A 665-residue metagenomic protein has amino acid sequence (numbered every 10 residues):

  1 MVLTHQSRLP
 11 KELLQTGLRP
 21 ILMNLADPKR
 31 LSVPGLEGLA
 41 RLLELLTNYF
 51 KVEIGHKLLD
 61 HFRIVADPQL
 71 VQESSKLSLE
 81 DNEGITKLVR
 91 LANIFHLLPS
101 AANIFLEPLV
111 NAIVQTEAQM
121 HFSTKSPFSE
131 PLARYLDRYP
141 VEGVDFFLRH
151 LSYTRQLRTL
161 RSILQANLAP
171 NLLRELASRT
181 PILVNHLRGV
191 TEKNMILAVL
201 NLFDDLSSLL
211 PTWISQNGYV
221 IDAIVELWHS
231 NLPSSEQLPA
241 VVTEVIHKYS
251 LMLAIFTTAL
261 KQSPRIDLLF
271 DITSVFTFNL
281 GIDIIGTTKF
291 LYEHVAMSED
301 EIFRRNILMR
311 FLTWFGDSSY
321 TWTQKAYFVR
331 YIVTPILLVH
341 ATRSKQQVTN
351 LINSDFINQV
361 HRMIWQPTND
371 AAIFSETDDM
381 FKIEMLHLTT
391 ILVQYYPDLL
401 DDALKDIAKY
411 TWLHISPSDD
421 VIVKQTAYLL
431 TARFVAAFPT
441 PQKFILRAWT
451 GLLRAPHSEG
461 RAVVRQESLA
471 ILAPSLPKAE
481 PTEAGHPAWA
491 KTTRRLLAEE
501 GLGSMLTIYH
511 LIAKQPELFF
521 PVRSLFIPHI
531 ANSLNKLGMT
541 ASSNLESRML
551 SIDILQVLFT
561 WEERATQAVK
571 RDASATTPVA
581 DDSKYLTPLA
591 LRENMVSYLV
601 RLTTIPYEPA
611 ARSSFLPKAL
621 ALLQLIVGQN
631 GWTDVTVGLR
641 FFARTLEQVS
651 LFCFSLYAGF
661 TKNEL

Functional and structural regions predicted by a protein language model:
M1-T16, N24-S32, L43-F62, A66-S152 (+13 more regions): Alpha-solenoid helical repeat scaffolds
L36, D572-A575: Mixed-charge, low-complexity segments
I512: Non-catalytic beta-sheet/beta-sandwich ligand-binding modules that flank or precede catalytic cores
L545-Q556, T560: Eukaryotic compositionally biased, intrinsically disordered low-complexity regulatory regions enriched in Ser/Thr/Pro
L558-A573: Internal, charge-rich low-complexity segments
